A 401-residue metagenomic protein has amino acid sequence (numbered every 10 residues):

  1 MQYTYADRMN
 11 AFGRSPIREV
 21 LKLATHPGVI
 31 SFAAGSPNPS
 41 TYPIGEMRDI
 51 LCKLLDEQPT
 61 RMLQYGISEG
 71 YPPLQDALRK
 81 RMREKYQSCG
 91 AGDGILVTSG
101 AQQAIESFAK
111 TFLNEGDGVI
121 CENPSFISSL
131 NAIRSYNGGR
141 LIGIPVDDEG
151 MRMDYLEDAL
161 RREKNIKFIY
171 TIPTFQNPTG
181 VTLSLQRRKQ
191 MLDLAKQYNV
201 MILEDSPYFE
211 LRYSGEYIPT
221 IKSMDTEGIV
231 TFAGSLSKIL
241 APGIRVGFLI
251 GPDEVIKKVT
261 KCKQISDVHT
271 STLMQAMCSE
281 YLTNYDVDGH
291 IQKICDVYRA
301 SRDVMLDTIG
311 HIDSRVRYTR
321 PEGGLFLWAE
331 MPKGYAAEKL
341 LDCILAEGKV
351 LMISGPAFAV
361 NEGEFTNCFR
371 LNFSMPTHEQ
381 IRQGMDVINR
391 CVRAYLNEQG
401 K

Functional and structural regions predicted by a protein language model:
M1, A346-E347, N361-K401: PLP-dependent enzyme catalytic core of the Aspartate aminotransferase-like
R8-G100, S107, T283-N284, L351 (+2 more regions): N-terminal small-domain helix-loop-helix segment of the aminotransferase-like
P27, Q197-Y198, G228, E347-G348: Helix C-cap/helix->beta junction micro-motif
R61-Y198, L203, F209-E227, Y298 (+2 more regions): Conserved core of the PLP fold type I
Y217, K222-K258: Active-site PLP attachment segment
V259-Q264, N284-L306: Structural signature of PLP-dependent enzymes
S279, D296-L306, Y318-M331: Conserved glycine-rich beta-strand-loop-beta hairpin in the small C-terminal domain of fold type I
R315-K349: Conserved PLP-binding catalytic core of the aspartate aminotransferase-like
